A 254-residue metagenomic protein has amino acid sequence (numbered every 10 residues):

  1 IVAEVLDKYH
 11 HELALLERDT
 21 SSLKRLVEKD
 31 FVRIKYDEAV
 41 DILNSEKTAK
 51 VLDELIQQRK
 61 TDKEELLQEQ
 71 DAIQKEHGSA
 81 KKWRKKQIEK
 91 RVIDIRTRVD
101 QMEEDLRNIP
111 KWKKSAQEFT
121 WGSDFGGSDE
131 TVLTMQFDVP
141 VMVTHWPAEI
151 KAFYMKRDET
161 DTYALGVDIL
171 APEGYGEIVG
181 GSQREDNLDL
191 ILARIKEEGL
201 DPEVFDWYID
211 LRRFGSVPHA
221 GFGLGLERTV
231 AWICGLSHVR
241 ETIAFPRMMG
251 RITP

Functional and structural regions predicted by a protein language model:
I1-A171, E197-E198, E203-D210, G215-V217: Metal-assisted phosphate- and nucleotidyl-transfer catalytic regions
E38, G174, L190-A193: A general alpha-helix detector
I150-F153, I178, N187: Short acidic/glycine-rich loop or secondary-structure boundary segments that cap or lie
I169-S182: C-terminal substrate/ligand-recognition segments
G180-P254: Active-site pocket scaffolds in enzymes
